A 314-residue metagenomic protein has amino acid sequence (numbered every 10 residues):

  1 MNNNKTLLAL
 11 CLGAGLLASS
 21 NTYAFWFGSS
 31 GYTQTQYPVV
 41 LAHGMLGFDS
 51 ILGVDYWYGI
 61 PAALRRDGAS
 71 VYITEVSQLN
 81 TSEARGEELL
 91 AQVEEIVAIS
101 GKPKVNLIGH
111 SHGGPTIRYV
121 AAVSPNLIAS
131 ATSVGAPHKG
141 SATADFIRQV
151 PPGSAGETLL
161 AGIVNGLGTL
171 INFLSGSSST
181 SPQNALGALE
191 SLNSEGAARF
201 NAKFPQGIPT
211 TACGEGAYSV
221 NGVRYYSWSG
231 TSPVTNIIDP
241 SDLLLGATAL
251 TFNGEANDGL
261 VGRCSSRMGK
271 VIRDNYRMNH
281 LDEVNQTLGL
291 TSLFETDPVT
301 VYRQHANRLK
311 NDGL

Functional and structural regions predicted by a protein language model:
M1-L8: Bacterial N-terminal signal peptides that target proteins for export
S19-N21: N-terminal signal peptide c-region/cleavage motif recognized by signal peptidases
S30-V105, G153-G156: Active-site catalytic motif of lipid deacylating hydrolases and related acyltransferases
H43, V71, E87-A198, D258: Serine-dependent carboxylesterase/thioesterase catalytic core of lipase-like alpha/beta-hydrolase/SGNH enzymes
G44-F48, S77-T81, S111-P115, A136-S141 (+1 more regions): Solvent-exposed loop/turn segments at secondary-structure junctions within structured extracellular/periplasmic domains
S178-V234: Serine-hydrolase catalytic core
T210-L314: C-terminal catalytic-base region of ester-bond hydrolases, centering on the histidine of the charge-relay
